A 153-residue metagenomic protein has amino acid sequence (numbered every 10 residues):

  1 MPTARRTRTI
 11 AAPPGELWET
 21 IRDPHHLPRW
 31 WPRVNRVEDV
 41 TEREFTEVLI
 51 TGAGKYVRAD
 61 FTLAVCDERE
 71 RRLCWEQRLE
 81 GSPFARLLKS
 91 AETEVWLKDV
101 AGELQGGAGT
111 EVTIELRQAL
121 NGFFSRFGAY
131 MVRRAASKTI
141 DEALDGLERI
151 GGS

Functional and structural regions predicted by a protein language model:
M1-E42: Hydrophobic ligand-binding cavity/cleft-lining segments
M1-T7, P14, E44, R58 (+3 more regions): Intrinsic-disorder/low-complexity, polar/charged segments enriched in Ser/Thr/Lys/Arg/Asp/Glu/Gln
M1-T9, G15, T62, S90-E92 (+4 more regions): Hydrophobic-ligand-binding modules of eukaryotic lipid transfer/binding families
A11-P14, D67, V100-G102: Short loop segments at secondary-structure junctions
E19-P32, A129, R133, S137 (+3 more regions): Short, intrinsically disordered, mixed-charge
W30-R36, R58-T62, E92-E94: Short small/polar-residue motifs
E38-R86, E111, Q118, E142 (+1 more regions): Glycine-rich portal/gate segments that line the openings of hydrophobic small-molecule binding cavities
T62, E80-E142: Beta-strand/loop substructures that line and gate deep hydrophobic ligand-binding cavities in soluble
